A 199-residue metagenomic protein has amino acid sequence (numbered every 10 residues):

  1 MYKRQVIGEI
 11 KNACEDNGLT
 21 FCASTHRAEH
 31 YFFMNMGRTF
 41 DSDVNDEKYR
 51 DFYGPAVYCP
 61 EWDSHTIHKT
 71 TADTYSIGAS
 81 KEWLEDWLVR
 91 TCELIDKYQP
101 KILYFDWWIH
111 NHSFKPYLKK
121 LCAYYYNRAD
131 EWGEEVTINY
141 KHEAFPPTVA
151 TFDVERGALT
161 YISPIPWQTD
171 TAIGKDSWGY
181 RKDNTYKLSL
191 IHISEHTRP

Functional and structural regions predicted by a protein language model:
K3-S194, R198: Mature catalytic domains of secreted/periplasmic carbohydrate-active enzymes
